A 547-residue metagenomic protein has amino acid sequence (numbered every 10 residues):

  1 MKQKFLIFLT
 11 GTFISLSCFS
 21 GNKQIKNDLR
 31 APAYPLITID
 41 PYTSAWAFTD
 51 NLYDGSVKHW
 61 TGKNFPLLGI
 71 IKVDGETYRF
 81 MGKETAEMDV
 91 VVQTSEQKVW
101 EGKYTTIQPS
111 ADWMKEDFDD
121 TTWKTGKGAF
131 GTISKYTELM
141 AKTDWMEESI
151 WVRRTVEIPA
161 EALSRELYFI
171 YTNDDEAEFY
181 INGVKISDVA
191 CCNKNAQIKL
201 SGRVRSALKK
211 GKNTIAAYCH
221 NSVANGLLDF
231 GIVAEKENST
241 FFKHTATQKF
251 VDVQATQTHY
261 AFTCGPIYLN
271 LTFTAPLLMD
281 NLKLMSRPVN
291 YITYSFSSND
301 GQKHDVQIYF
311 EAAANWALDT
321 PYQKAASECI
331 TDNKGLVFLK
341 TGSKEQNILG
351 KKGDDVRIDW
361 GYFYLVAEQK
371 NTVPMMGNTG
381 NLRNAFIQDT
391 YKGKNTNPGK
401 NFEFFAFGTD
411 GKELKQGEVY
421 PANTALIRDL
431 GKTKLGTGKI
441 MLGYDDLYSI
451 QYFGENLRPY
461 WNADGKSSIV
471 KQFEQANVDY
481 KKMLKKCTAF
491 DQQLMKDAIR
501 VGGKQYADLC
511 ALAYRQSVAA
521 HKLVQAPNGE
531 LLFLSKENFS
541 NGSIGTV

Functional and structural regions predicted by a protein language model:
M1-K23: Bacterial Sec-dependent N-terminal signal peptides
N22-P35, S44-A45, D50, T85-K115 (+4 more regions): Acidic/polar, glycine-enriched structural segments that form the non-catalytic walls/loops of the carbohydrate-binding
K23-T77: N-terminal-proximal low-complexity accessory segments that begin disordered and transition into the first
W123, E148, V156-I186, I215-A217: Aromatic-lined ligand-binding clefts that engage carbohydrates, nucleic acids, or primary amines
S134-W151, S187-A196, L414-V419: Extracellular beta-rich ligand/substrate-recognition surface
D144-P159, Q197-G202, Q257-Y260, T424-L426: Short beta-strands within extracellular/lumenal beta-sheet-rich domains
K194-H220: Short, surface-exposed tryptophan/glycine-enriched loops that mediate extracellular molecular recognition
S222-N238: Glycine/proline-rich low-complexity spacer/linker segments in large multi-domain proteins
